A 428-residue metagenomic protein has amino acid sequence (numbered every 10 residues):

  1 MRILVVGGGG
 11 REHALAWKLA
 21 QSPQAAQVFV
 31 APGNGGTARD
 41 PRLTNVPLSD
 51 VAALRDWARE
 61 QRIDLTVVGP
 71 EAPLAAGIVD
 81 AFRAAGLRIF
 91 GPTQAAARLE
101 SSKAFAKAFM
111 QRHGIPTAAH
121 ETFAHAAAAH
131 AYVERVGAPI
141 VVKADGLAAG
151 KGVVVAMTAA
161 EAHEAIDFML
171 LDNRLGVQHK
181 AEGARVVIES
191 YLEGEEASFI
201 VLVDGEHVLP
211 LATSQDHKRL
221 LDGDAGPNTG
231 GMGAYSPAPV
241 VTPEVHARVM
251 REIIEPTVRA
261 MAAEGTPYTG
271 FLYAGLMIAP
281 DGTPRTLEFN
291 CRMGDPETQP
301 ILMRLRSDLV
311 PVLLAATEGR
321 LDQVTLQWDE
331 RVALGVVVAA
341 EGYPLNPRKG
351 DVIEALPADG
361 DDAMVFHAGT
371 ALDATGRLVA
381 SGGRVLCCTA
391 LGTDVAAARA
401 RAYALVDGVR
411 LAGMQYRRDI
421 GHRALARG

Functional and structural regions predicted by a protein language model:
M1-A95: ATP-binding N-terminal substructure of ATP-dependent carboxylate-amine bond-forming enzymes
G7, F123, V154-T158, V201-D204 (+5 more regions): Short beta-strand-to-turn element immediately C-terminal to the catalytic PLP-Schiff-base lysine in fold type I
D50, T370-T375, V379-G428: Generic C-terminus detector
L65, P116-A118, P139-V142, A156-S198 (+1 more regions): Conserved ATP-binding module of the ATP-grasp superfamily
P92-G152, G176: A conserved helix-loop-beta module that forms one wall/lid of the active-site cleft in ATP-utilizing catalytic domains
M169-R174, L192-V241, M250-T286, N290-E297 (+1 more regions): Phosphate-binding core of ATP-grasp and ATP-grasp-like enzymes
V249-L272, N290-D362, D373: Active-site "cap" helix and flanking loop/linker of ATP-utilizing ligase/carboxylase catalytic domains
